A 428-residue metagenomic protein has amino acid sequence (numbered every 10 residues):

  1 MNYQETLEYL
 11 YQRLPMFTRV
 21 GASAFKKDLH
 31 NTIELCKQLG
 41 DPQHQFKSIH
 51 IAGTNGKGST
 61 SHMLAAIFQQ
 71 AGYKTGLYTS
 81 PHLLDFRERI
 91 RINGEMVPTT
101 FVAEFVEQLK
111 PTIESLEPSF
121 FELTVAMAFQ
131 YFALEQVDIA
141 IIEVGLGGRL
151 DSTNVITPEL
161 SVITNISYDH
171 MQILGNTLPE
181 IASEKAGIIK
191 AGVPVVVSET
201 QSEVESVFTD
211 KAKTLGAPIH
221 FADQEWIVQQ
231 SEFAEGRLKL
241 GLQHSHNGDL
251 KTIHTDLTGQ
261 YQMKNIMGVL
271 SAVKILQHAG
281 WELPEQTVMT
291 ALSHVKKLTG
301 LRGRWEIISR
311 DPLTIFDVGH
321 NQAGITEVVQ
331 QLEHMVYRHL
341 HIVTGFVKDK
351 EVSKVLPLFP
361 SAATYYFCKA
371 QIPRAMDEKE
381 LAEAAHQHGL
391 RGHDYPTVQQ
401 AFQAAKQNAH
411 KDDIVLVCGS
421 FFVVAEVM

Functional and structural regions predicted by a protein language model:
M1-G53, T60-H62, A66-A71: Short functional linear segments
V20-L29, E34-H44, Q70-I156, Q172-L174: ATP-dependent carboxylate-amine ligase catalytic core
L64, R149-E159, M428: Short Gly/Thr/Asp-enriched flexible loops that form oxyanion-binding sites at enzyme active sites
P118, A140-E143, P158-T252, L270-Q286: Acidic, Mg2+-coordinating active-site environments of NTP-dependent enzymes
L134, I139-V144, S152-V162, I166-H170 (+2 more regions): Nucleotide phosphate-binding/pyrophosphate-handling subdomain across enzymes that bind or process nucleotide phosphates
S198-E199, K213-F233, T255-Q260, M289-V295 (+4 more regions): Beta-strand->loop->alpha-helix junctions that form or flank phosphate-binding loops in nucleotide-handling enzymes
Q201-D210, G216-I219, L313-F316, Q322 (+1 more regions): C-terminal helical cap/extension that packs against the catalytic core of soluble nucleotide-cofactor enzymes
S420: Active-site-proximal loop/hinge segments that shape catalytic or ion-binding/gating pockets
